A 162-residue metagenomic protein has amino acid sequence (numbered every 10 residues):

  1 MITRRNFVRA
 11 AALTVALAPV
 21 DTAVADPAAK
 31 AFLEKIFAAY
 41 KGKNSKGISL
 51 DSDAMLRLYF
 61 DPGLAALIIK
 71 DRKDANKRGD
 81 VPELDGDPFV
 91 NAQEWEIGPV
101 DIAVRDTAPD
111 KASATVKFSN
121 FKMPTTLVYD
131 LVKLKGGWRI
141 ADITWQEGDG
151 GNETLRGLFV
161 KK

Functional and structural regions predicted by a protein language model:
R4-V8: N-terminal export leaders
A12-A18: Bacterial N-terminal signal peptides
V20-A25: Sec/Tat signal peptide C-region and signal peptidase I cleavage site
P27-S45: Short, aromatic-enriched amphipathic alpha-helices that serve as compact interaction elements
A29-F32, S52, G151: Stable alpha-helical elements in mature extracytoplasmic
K41-S45, S49-K73: Short, solvent-exposed secondary-structure junction/capping segments
F60-M123: Surface-exposed, charged secondary-structure patches
T107-K111, T115, N120-T126, L134 (+1 more regions): Low-complexity, intrinsically disordered terminal/linker segments enriched in charged and Gly/Pro repeats
